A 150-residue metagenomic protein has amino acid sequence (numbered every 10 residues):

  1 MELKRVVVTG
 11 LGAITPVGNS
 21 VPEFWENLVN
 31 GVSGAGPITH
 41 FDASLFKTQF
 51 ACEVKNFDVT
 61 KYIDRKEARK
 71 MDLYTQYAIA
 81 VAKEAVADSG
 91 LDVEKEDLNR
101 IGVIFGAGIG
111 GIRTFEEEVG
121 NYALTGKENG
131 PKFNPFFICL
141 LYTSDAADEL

Functional and structural regions predicted by a protein language model:
M1-E67: ACP-dependent fatty acid/polyketide chain-elongation machinery
R5-V8, K61-M71, I101, F105 (+1 more regions): Cysteine-centered functional microenvironments
A13-G18, P22, R65-K83, G130-L140: Active-site pocket-shaping loop/turn-to-helix segments
A35, A51, Q76, R100-G102: A common structural microfeature
E84-K132: Hydrophobic alpha-helical hairpins/lids featuring a short glycine-rich hinge
Y142-A147: Conserved small/polar residues in nucleotide/adenosyl-binding loops
